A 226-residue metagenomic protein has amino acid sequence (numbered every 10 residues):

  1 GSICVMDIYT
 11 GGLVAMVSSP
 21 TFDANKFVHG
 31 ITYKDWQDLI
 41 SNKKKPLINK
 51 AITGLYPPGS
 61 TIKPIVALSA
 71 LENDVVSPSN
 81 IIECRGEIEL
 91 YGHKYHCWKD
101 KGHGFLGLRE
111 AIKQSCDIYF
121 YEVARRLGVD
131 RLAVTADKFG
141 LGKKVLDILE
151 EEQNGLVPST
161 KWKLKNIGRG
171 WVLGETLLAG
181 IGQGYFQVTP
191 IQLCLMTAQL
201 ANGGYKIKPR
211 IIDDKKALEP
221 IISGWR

Functional and structural regions predicted by a protein language model:
G1-I3: Conserved, well-ordered alpha-helix/loop/beta-strand core segments that scaffold catalytic motifs
I8-S60, I65-R226: Beta-lactam-recognizing serine transpeptidase/beta-lactamase-like catalytic domain environment
